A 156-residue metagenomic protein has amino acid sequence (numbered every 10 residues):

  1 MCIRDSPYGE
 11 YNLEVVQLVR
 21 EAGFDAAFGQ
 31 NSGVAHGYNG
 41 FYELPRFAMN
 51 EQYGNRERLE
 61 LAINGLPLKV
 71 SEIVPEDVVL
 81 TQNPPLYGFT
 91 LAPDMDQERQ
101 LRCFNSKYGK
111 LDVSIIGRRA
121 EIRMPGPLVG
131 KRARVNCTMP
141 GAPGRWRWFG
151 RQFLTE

Functional and structural regions predicted by a protein language model:
M1, M49-E156: Terminal accessory/targeting
R4-E51: Catalytic domains of cell-wall/extracellular-matrix polysaccharide-remodeling enzymes, centered on de-N-acetylation
